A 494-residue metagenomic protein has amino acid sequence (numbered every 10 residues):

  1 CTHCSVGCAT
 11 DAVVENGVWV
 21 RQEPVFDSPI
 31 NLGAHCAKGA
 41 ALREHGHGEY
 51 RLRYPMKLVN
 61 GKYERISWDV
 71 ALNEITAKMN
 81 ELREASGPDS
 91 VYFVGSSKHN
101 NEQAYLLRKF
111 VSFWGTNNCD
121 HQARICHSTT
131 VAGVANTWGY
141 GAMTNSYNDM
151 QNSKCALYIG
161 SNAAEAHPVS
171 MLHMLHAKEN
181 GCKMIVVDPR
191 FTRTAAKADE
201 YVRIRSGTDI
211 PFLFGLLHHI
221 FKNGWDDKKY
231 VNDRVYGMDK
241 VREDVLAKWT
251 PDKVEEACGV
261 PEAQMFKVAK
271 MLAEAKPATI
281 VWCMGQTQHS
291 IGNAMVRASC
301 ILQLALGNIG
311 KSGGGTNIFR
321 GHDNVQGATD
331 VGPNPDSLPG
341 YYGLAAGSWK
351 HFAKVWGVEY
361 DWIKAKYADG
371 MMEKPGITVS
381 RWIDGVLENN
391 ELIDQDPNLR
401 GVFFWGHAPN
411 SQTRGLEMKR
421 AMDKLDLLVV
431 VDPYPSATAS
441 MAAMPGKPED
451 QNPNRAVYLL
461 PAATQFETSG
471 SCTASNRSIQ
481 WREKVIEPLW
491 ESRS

Functional and structural regions predicted by a protein language model:
C1-W225, R234, V241, P261-E262 (+3 more regions): N-terminal export/assembly segments and adjacent metallocofactor-ligating motifs of anaerobic energy-metabolism
Y54, L58-R65, V70, E84 (+5 more regions): N-terminal leader/propeptide and maturation segments of large enzyme subunits in energy/redox metabolism and hydrolases
S86-S90, D226-V231, T279, G310-N317: Flexible, glycine/charged-enriched surface loops at secondary-structure junctions
V91-H99, E256-V260, C283-S290, H322-D323 (+1 more regions): Conserved short loop/turn motifs at secondary-structure junctions
Y105-L175, N180-V186, I210-F214, L304-S471: Extended redox/cofactor-interaction regions of prokaryotic respiratory oxidoreductases
A156, K197-A198, W249-K253, V281-Q286 (+1 more regions): Flexible glycine/proline-enriched surface loops and loop-helix/loop-strand junctions
A196-I204, A439-M441, P461, R477-L489: Short beta-alpha connecting loops at secondary-structure transitions that line or flank enzyme active sites
R242-A247, M265-A278: Core structural elements
